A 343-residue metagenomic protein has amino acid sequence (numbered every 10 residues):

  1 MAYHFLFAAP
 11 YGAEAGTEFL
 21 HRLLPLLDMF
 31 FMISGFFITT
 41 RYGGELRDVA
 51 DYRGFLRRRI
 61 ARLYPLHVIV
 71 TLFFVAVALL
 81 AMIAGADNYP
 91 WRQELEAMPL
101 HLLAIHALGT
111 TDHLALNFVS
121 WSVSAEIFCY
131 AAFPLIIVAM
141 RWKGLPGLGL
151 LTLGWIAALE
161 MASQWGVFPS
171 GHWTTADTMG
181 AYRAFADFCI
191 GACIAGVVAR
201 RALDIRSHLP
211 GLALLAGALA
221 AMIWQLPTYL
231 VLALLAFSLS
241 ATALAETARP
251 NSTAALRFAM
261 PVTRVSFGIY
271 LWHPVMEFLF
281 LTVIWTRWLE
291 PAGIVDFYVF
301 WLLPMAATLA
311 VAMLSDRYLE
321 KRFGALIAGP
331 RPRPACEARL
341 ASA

Functional and structural regions predicted by a protein language model:
A2, M32, I69-A76, P99-L102 (+10 more regions): Lipid-exposed faces of alpha-helical membrane segments in multi-pass integral membrane proteins
A2-L23, T39-Y52, G109-T111, I136-K143 (+2 more regions): Alpha-helical transmembrane segments in multi-pass integral membrane proteins
D28-F31, A186: His/acidic/aromatic-lined binding-pocket segments of jelly-roll/cupin-type domains and related regulatory beta-sandwich
F31-R41: Central hydrophobic cores of alpha-helical transmembrane segments in multi-pass inner-membrane proteins across all
S34, Y64-V68, S124-V138, R322: Conserved beta-strand->loop/alpha-helix structural units within folded catalytic cores of enzymes with alpha/beta
Y52-R53, R57, L63-A125, I156-A181 (+2 more regions): Membrane-interface helix-loop-helix regions
A61-R62, Y130-A131, D187, S207: Hydrophobic alpha-helical transmembrane segments of integral membrane proteins, especially lipid-exposed positions
